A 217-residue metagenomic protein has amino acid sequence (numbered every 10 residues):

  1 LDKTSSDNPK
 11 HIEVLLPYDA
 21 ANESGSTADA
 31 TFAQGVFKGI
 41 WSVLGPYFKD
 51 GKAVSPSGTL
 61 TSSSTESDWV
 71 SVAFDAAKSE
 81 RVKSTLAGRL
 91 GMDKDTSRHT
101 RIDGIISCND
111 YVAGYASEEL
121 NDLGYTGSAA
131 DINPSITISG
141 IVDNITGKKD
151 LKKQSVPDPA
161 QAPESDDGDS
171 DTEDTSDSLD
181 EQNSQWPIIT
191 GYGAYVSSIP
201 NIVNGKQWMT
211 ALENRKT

Functional and structural regions predicted by a protein language model:
L1-T217: A residue-level marker of the well-folded mature domains of exported/periplasmic proteins
